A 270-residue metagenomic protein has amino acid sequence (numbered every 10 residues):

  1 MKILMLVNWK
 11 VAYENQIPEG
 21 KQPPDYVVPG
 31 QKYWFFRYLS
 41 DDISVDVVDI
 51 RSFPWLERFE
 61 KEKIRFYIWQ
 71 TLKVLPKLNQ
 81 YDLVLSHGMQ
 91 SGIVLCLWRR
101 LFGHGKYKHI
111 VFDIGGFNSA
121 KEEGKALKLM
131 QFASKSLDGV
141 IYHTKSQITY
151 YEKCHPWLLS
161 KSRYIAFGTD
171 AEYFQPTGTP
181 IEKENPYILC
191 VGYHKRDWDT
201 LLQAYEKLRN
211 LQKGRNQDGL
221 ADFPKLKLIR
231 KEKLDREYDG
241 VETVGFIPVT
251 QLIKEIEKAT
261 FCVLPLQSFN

Functional and structural regions predicted by a protein language model:
M1-S52, N79-D82, E206-L208: N-terminal subdomain of nucleotide-sugar transferases
I3-V7, L83-S86, R100-N118: Active-site proximal beta-strand in glycosyltransferases
T71-G92, I110-V111: Short N-terminal targeting/anchoring amphipathic segment
L72-Q80, H104, F117-V140: Membrane-proximal helix-turn-helix segments that form the acceptor-binding/catalytic region of lipid-linked
D138-K161, T169-A171: A short, active-site helix/loop in glycosyltransferases that binds the activated sugar's phosphate group
E152-K153, G168-N185, D199: Acidic anion/phosphate-binding donor-loop and adjacent secondary structure in glycosyltransferase catalytic cores
P180-W198, L202-E206: Conserved donor-binding/catalytic core segment of Leloir-type glycosyltransferases
E257-N270: Acidic donor-binding loop of glycosyltransferase active sites
